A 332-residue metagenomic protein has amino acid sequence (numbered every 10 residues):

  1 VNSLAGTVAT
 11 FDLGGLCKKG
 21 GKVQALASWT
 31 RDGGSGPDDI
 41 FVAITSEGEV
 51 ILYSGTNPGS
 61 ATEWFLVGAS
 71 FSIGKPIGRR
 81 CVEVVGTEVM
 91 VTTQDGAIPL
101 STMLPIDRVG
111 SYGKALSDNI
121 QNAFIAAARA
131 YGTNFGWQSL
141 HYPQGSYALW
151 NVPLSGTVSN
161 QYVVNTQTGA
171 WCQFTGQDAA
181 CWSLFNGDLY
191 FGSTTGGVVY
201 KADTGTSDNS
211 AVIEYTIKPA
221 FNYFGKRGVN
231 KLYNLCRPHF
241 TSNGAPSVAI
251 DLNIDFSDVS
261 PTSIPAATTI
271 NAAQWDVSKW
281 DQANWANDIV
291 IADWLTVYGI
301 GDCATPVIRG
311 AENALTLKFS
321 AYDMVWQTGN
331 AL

Functional and structural regions predicted by a protein language model:
V1-G6, S54-G55: Blade/loop signatures of beta-propeller domains
T10-C17, V67-F71: A short beta-strand motif characteristic of beta-propeller blades
K19-A25: Repeat-based blade/solenoid architectures
A27-D32: Beta-propeller blade termini
D38-F41: Structural hallmark of WD40 beta-propellers
I44-S70: Surface-exposed extracellular loop regions of Gram-negative outer-membrane beta-barrel proteins
I73-E88, T93-L332: Beta-sheet repeat architectures centered on beta-propellers
